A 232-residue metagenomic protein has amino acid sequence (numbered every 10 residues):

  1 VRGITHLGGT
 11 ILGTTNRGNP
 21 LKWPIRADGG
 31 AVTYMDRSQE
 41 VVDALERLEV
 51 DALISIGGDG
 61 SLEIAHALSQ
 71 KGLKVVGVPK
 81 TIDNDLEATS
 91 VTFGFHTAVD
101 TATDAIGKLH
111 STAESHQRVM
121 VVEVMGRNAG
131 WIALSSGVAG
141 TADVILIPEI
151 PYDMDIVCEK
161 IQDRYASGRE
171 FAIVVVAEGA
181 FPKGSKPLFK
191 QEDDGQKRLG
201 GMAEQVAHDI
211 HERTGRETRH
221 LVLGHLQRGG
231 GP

Functional and structural regions predicted by a protein language model:
V1-E46: Glycine-rich nucleotide/cofactor/substrate-binding loop typically near the N-terminus or early in the first domain
T15, A67, K71-E87, H96: Extracytoplasmic ligand/sensor domains, especially the bilobed periplasmic-binding protein
N16-G18, D59-G60, T81-N84, G126-N128 (+2 more regions): Acidic, glycine-rich active-site loops and adjacent beta-strand->loop/helix elements that engage anionic groups
A44, A52-G57, E63-A67, K74 (+1 more regions): Accessory alpha-helical/coil subdomains and C-terminal extensions that flank or cap enzyme catalytic cores
V78-V91, E114-S115, A139-G140: Acidic/polar active-site rim loop that often engages polyanionic ligands
A88-V99, G230-P232: Short beta-strand elements at the ligand-binding edges of bilobed clamshell
